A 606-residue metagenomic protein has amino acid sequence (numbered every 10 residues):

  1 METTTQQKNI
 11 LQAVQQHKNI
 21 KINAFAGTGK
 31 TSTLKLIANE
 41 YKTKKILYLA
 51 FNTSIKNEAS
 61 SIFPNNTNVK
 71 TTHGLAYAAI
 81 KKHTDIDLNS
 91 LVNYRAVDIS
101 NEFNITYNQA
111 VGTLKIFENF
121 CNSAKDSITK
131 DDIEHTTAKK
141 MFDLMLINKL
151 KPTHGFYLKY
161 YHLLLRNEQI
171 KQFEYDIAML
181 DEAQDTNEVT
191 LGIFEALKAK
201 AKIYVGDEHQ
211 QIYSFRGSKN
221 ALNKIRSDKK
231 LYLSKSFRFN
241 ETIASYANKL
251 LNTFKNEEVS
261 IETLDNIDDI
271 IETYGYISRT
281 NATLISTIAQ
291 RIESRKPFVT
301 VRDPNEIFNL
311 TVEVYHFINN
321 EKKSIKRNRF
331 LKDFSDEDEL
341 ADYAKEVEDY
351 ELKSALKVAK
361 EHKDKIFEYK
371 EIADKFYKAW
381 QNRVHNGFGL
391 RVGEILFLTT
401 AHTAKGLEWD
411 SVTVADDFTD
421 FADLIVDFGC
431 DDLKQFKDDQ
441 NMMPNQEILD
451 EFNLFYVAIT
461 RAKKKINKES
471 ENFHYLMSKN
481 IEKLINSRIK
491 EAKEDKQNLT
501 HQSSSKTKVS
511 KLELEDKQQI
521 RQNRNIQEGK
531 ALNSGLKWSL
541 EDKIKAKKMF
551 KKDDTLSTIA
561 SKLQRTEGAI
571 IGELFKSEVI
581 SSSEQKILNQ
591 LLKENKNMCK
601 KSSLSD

Functional and structural regions predicted by a protein language model:
M1-D85, N248, T460: P-loop NTPase Walker
T4-N9, N19-I20, E134-N220, G406: Conserved helicase NTPase motor core
I22-T28, S32-L34, F51-S54, Q184-D265 (+8 more regions): Conserved helicase motor core of SF1/SF2 NTP-dependent helicases
N23-A26, T33-L34, Y41-K56, E258-H362 (+1 more regions): Conserved RecA-like ASCE P-loop NTPase motor core of nucleic-acid helicases/translocases
T53-K115, S294-R295, T300-E306: Conserved P-loop NTPase-based nucleic-acid remodeling module centered on helicase motor cores
T84-L146, R327-D349: ATP-hydrolysis module of ASCE/P-loop NTPase motor domains, specifically the Walker B Asp-Glu catalytic pair
F317-N467, F473-Y475: Conserved helicase C-terminal RecA-like lobe
R521-I544: Short, Lys/Arg-enriched anionic-surface-contact patches
